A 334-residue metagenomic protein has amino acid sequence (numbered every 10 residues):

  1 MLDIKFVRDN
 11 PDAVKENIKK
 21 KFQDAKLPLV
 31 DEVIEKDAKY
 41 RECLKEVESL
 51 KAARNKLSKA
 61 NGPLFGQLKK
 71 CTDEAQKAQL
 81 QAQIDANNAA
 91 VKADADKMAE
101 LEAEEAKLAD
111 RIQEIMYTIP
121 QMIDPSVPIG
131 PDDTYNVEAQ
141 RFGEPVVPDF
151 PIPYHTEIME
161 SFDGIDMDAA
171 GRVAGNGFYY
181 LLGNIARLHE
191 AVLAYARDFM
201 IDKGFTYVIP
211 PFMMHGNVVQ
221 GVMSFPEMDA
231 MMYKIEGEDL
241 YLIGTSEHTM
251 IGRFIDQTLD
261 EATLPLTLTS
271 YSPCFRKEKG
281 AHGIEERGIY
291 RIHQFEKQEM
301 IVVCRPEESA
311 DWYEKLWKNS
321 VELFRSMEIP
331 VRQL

Functional and structural regions predicted by a protein language model:
M1-P145, E160, G164: N-terminal alpha-helical targeting/anchoring segments
L27, R141-L334: TRNA-recognition modules of translation machinery and tRNA-sensing kinases, especially anticodon-binding
